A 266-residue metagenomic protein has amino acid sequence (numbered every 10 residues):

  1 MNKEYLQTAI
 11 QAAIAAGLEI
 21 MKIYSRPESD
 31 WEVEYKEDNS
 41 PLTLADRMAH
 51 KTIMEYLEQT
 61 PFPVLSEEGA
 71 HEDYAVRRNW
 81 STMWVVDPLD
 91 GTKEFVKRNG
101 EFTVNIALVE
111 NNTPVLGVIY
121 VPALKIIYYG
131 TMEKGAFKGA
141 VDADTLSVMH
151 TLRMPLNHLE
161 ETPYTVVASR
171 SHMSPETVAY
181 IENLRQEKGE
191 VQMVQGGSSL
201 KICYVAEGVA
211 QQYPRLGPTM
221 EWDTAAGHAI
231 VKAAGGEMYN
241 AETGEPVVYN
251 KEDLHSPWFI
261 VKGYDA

Functional and structural regions predicted by a protein language model:
M1-I14, V178-E187, L200-A266: Oxyanion/phosphate-interacting regions
M1-L89, A179-E182, T243: N-terminal subdomain of lithium-sensitive/metallo-dependent phosphomonoesterases centered on the IMPase/IPPase/PAP
I20, D46, L57, T92 (+5 more regions): Residue-level signal for inorganic ion chemistry
P63, V191-Q192, E237: Conserved beta-strand segments of alpha/beta enzyme cores
E67, S169, Q195-G196, Y239-A241: Conserved beta-strand termini and adjacent loop/short-helix elements that scaffold enzyme active sites in alpha/beta
V76-R78, V96-G100, G130, E252: Short glycine/proline-enriched turns and hinge-like loops at secondary-structure junctions
W80-I119: Glycine-rich active-site/cofactor-binding loop and its immediate structural neighborhood
A107-I202, V247, K251-A266: Acidic beta-strand-loop-alpha-helix segment within the catalytic core of divalent metal-dependent phosphate-processing
